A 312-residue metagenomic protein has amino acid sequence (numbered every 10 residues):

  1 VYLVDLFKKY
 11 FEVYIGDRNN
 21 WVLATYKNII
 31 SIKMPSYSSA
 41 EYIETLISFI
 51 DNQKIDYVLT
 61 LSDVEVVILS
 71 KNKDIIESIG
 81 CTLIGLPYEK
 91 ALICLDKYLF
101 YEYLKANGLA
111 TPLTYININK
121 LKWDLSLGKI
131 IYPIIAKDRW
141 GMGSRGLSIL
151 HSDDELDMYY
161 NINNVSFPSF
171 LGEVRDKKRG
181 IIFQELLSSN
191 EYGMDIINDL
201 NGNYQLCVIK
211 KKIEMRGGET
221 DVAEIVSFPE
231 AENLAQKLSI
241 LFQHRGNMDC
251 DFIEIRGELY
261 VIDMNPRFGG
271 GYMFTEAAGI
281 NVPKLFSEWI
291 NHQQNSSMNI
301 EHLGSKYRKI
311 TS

Functional and structural regions predicted by a protein language model:
V1-I84: ATP-binding N-terminal substructure of ATP-dependent carboxylate-amine bond-forming enzymes
A91-I181, S188, L200-N201: Active-site nucleotide/adenylate-binding loops and adjacent lid/helix of ATP-dependent enzymes
S144, I213-A223, N265-G279: Glycine-rich phosphate/pyrophosphate-binding beta-alpha loops
Y160-L238, I253-E254, E258-Y260: Phosphate-binding site of ATP-dependent enzymes
M194, I240-F274: Conserved metal-phosphate-binding beta-hairpin within the catalytic cores of diverse ATP-dependent phosphoryl-transfer
L285-S312: Peripheral (often C-terminal) accessory segments that flank ATP-dependent C-N-forming ligase machineries
